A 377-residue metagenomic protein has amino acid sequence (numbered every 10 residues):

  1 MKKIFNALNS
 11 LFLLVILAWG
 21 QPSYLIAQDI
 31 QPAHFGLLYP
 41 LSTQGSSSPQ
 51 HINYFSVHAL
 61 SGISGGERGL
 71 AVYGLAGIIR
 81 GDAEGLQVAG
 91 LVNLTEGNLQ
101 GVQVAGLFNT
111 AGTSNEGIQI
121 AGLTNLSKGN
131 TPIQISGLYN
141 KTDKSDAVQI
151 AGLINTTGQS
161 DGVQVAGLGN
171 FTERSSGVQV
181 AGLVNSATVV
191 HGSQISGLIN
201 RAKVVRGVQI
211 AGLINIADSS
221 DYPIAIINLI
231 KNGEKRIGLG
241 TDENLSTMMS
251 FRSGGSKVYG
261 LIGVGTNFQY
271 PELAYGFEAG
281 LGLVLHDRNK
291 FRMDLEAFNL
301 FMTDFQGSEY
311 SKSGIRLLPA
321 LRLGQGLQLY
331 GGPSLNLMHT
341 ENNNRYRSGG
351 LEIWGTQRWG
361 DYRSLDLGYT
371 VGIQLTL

Functional and structural regions predicted by a protein language model:
H51-N53, G129, R174, V189 (+7 more regions): Residues that define the transmembrane beta-barrel architecture of outer-membrane proteins
V57, G212, I226, T247-S253 (+6 more regions): Residues on the lipid-exposed face of transmembrane beta-strands in outer-membrane beta-barrel proteins
A59, G90, G106, G122 (+7 more regions): Transmembrane beta-barrel strands of outer-membrane/channel proteins
I63, L94, L126, K141 (+9 more regions): Outer-membrane beta-barrel strand-turn architecture
A71, Q87, Q103, Q119 (+10 more regions): Residue-level detector of the transmembrane beta-barrel scaffold of outer-membrane proteins
G77-I79, N93-T95, N109-A111, N125-S127 (+10 more regions): Sequence/structural signature of outer-membrane beta-barrel proteins
N98-Q100, S114-N115, N130-T131, S145-D146 (+8 more regions): Repeated loop/turn-to-beta-strand initiation elements of outer-membrane beta-barrel proteins
A217-S220, G255-V258, I315, A320-L377: Predominantly the C-terminal beta-signal and adjacent terminal strand-loop region of outer-membrane beta-barrel
